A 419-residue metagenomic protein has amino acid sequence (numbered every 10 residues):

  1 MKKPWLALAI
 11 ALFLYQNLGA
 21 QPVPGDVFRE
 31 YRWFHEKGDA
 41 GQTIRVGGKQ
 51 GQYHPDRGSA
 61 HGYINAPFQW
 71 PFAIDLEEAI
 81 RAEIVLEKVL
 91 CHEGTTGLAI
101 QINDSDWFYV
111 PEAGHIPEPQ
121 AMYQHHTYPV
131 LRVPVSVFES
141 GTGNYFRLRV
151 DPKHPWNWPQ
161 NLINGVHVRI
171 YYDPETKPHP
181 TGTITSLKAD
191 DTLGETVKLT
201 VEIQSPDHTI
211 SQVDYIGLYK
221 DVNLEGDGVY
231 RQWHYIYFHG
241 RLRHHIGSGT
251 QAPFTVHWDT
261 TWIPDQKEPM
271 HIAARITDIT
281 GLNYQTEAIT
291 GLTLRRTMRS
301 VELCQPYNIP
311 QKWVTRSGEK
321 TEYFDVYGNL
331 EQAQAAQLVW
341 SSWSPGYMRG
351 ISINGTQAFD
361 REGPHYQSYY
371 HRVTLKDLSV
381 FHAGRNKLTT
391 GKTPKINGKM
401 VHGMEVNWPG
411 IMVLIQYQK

Functional and structural regions predicted by a protein language model:
P4-L14: Sec-dependent N-terminal signal peptides
Q21-Q52, Y63-P67, P71-D75, E87-E175 (+3 more regions): Beta-strand-rich ligand-recognition modules
I74-V85, N329-Q337: Extended extracellular/luminal ectodomain segments enriched in beta-structured repeat modules
A79, G141-Y145, T196, I210 (+3 more regions): Extracellular Ig-like/FN3 beta-sandwich strand-entry sites
I84-K88, V197-D207, W258, F324-G328 (+1 more regions): Aromatic/hydrophobic beta-strand junction motif of beta-rich domains
T95, Q204-Q232, K267, A333: Solvent-exposed loop/turn segments flanking beta-strands in beta-repeat/beta-sandwich domains
K177-S186: Proline-enriched interdomain boundary motifs that mark the N-terminal boundary and often initiate the first structured
K188-T196, V314-T315: Short, solvent-exposed loop/linker segments at the N-terminal edge of repeated beta-sheet extracellular domains
